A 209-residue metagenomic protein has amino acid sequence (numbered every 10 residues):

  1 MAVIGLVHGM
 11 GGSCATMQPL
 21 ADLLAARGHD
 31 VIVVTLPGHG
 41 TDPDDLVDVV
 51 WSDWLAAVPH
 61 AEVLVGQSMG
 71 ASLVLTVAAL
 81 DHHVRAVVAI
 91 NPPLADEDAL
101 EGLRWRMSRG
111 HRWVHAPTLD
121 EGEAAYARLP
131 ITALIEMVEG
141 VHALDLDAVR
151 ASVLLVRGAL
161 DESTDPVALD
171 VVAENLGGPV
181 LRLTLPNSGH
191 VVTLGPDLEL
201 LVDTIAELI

Functional and structural regions predicted by a protein language model:
G5-G9, R157-G158: The conserved beta1-alpha1 loop
M10-A21: The serine-hydrolase catalytic nucleophile loop
G11, L36-T41, L94, G189: Alpha/beta-hydrolase active-site loop signature
A21-P43: Conserved alpha/beta-hydrolase
H39-A61: Catalytic nucleophile-loop/oxyanion-hole region of alpha/beta-hydrolase and closely related hydrolase-like folds
L64-G66, I90: Short beta-strand immediately N-terminal to the catalytic nucleophile in serine-hydrolase-like folds
G66-G70, V74: Gly/Ala-rich beta-loop-alpha elbow adjacent to hydrolase catalytic centers
A86, N91-S152, A159-V167, V171 (+5 more regions): The alpha/beta-hydrolase serine catalytic core
